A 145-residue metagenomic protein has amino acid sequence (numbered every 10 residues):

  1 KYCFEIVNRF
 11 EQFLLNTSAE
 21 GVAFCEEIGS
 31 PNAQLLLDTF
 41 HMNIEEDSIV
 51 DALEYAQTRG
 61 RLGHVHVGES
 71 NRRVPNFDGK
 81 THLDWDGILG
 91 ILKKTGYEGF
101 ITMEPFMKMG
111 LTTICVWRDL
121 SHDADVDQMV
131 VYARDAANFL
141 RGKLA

Functional and structural regions predicted by a protein language model:
Y2-F13, L120: Active-site-proximal beta-alpha loop/turn segments in soluble metabolic enzymes
F10, M42-N43: Catalytic P-loop NTPase motifs of RecA-like helicase/translocase cores
L15-L37, N43-A145: Histidine-acidic metal/acid-base catalytic patches
